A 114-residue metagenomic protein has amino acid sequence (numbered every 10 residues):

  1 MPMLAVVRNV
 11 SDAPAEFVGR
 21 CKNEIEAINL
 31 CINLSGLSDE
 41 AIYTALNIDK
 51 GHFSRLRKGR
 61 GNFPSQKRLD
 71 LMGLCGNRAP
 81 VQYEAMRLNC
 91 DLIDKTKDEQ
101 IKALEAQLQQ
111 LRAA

Functional and structural regions predicted by a protein language model:
P2-V18, E84-A114: Short, charged recognition helix plus adjacent turn of helix-turn-helix-like nucleic-acid-binding domains
V18-E24: N-terminal cysteine/histidine-rich coordination modules
I25-A41, D98: Short basic helix-loop element that most often maps to the first helix and adjoining turn of HTH DNA-binding modules
E40-T44, G51, R87-L88: Catalytic phosphate/metal-binding cores of nucleic-acid and nucleotide-processing enzymes, i.e., regions that mediate
N47-F63: Recognition helix of helix-turn-helix/homeodomain-like DNA-binding domains that insert into the DNA major groove
R60-G73: Short, basic-rich loop-to-helix N-cap that marks the start of a DNA-contacting helix
G76: Short Cys/His-centered divalent metal-binding micro-motifs
